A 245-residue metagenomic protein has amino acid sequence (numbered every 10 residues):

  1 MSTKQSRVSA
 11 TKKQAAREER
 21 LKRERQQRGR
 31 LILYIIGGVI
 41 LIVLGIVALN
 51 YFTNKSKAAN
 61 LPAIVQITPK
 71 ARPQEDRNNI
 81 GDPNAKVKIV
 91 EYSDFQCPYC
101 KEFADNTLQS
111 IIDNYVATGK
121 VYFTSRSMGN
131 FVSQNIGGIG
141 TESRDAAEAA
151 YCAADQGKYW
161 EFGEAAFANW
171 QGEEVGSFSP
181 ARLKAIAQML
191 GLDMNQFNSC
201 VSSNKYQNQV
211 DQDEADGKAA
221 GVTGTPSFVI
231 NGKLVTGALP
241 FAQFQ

Functional and structural regions predicted by a protein language model:
S2-S56, E75, V87, Y92 (+2 more regions): C-terminal cap of thioredoxin/glutaredoxin-like
T53-P69: Ser/Thr/Pro/Gly-rich low-complexity linker/stalk segments immediately outside membranes or between
I64-V65, Q134, C152, S199-S203: Functionally engaged cysteine thiol sites
R77-A85: Short beta-strand-to-loop junctions in surface cap/lid or active-site-entrance loops
D82, G138-I139, G176, S199 (+2 more regions): Alpha-helix initiation/capping motif
A85, V90-Q188, A220: Structural alpha/beta surface segment adjacent to cysteine/selenocysteine redox centers across thiol/disulfide enzymes
